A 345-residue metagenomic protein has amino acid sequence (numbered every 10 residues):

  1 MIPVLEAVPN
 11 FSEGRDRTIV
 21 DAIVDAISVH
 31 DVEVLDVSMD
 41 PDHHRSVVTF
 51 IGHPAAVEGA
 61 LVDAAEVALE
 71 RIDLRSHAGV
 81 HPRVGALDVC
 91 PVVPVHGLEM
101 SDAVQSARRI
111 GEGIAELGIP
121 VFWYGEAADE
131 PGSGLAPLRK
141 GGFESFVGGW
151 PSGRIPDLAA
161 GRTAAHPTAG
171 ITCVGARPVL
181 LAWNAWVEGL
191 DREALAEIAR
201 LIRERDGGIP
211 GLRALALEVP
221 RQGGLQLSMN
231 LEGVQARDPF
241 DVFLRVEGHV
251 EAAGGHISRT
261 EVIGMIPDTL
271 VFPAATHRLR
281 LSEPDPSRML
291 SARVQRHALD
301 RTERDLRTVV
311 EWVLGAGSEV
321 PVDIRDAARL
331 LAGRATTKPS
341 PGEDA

Functional and structural regions predicted by a protein language model:
M1-P341: Long, contiguous binding/interaction regions
